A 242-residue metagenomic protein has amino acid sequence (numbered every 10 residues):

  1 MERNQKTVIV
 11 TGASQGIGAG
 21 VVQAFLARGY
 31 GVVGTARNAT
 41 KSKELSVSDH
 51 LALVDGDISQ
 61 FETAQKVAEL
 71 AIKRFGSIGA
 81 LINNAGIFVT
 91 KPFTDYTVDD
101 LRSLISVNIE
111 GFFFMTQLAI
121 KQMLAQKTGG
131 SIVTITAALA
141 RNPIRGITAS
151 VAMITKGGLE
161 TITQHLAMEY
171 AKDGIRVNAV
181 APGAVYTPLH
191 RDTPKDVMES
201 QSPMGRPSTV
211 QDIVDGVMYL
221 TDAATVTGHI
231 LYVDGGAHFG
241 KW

Functional and structural regions predicted by a protein language model:
K6, S77-I78, M123-A137, I147 (+2 more regions): Active-site loop of short-chain dehydrogenase/reductase
S14-Q15: Conserved glycine-rich cofactor-binding loop
G56-K66, V98, Q211-D212: The beta1-alpha1 cofactor-binding region of Rossmann-like NAD(H)/NADP(H)-dependent oxidoreductases
P92-F93, D100-I105, M198: Substrate-binding pocket helix/loop in short-chain dehydrogenase/reductase
F113, I175, T209-V233, H238: C-terminal substrate-recognition "lid" of short-chain dehydrogenase/reductases
T116, T155, T163: Active-site helix of classical SDR
K121, Q164, M168-K172: Alpha-helical segment proximal to the catalytic Tyr-Lys
